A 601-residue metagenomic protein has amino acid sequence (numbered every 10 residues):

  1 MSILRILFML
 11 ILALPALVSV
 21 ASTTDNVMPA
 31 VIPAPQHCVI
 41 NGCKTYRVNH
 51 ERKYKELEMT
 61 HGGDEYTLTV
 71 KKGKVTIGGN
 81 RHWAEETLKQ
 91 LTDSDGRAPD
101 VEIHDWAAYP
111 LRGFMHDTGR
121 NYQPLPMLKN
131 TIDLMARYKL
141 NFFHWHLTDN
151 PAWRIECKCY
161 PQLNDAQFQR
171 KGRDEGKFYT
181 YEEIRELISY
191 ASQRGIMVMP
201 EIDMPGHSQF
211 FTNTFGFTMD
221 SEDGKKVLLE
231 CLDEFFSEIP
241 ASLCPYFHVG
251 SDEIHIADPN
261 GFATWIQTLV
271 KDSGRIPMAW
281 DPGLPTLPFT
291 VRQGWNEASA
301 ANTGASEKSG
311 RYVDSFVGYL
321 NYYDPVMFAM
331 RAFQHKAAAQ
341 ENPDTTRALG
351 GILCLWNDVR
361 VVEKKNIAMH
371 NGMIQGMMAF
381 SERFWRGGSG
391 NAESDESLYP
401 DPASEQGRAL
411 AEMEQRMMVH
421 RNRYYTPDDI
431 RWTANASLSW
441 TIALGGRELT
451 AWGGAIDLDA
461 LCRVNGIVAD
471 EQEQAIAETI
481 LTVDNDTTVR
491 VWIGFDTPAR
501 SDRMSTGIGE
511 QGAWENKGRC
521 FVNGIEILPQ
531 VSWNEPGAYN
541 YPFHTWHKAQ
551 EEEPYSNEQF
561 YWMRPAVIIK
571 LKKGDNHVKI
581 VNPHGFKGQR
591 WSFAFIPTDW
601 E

Functional and structural regions predicted by a protein language model:
L7-A16: Bacterial N-terminal signal peptides
S22-A108, F384-G388: Contiguous, structured surface segment used for ligand recognition
L68-C244, W265, N357-V359, Y541 (+2 more regions): Feature activates predominantly on carbohydrate-active enzymes
F178, R503-G507, Q511-I596: Beta-strand-rich ligand-recognition modules
F211-V291, W295-T303, E307: Active-site neighborhood of glycoside hydrolase catalytic domains
E297-L438, I442: Flexible, acidic glycine-rich loops studded with aromatic residues
P427-T487, A538-K548, P554-Y561, H584 (+1 more regions): Extended carbohydrate-recognition surfaces in non-catalytic/accessory domains of CAZymes and lectin-like proteins
N485-G512: A short beta-strand element within beta-rich, extracytoplasmic domains of secreted/secretory-pathway proteins
